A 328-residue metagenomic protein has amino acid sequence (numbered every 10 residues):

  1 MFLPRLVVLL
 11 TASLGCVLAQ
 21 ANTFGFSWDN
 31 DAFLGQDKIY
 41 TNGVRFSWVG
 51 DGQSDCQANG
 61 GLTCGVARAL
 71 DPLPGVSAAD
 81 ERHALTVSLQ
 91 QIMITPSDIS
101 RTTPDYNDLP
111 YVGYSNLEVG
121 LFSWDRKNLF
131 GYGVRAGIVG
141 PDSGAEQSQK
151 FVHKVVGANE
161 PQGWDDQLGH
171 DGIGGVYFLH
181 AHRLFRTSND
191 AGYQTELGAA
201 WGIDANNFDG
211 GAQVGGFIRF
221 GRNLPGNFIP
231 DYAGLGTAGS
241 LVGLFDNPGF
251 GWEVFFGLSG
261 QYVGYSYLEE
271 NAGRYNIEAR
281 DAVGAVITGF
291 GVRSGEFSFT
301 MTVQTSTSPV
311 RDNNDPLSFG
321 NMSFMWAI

Functional and structural regions predicted by a protein language model:
A19-N22, G52-H83, W124-G131, L184-L197 (+2 more regions): Short loop/turn motifs that connect adjacent beta-strands in outer-membrane beta-barrel proteins
N22-T63, S298: N-terminal ordered "arm"
F24-N30, L85-M93, V134-G140, H180 (+6 more regions): Transmembrane beta-barrel strands of outer-membrane/channel proteins
D31, T102-N107, E160-D166, G273-I277 (+1 more regions): Extracellular loop and loop/strand-boundary signature of outer-membrane beta-barrel proteins
A32-L34, S54-C56, T95-I99, G140-E146 (+5 more regions): Gram-negative outer-membrane beta-barrel proteins
K38-V44, H83, Y111-S115, F130 (+7 more regions): Residues that define the transmembrane beta-barrel architecture of outer-membrane proteins
A69-Q147: Long, hydrophobic/aromatic-enriched structural stretches that serve as scaffold segments
S97-R101, F217-I328: Outer membrane beta-barrel transmembrane domains
